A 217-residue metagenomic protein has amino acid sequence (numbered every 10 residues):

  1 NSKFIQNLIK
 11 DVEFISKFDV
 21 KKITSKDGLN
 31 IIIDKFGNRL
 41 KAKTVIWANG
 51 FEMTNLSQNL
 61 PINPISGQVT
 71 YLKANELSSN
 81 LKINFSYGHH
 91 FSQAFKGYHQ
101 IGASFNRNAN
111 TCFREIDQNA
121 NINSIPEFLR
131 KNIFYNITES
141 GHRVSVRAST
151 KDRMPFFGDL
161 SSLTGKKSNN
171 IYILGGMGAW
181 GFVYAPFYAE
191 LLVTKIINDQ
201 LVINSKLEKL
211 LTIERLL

Functional and structural regions predicted by a protein language model:
N1-K10, K17, S104-N108, N169-G176: Helix-loop-beta segment of a Rossmann-like dinucleotide-binding subdomain
N1-L8, S16-D19, S66, Y87 (+1 more regions): Internal, well-ordered alpha-helical segments in soluble enzyme and binding-protein domains
N1-N7, C112-D117, A179, V183: Short beta-strand to alpha-helix junction loop
E13-K17, T138-G141: General small-molecule cofactor/ligand-binding pocket signal
I15-I31: A conserved short coil-to-beta-strand element within the FAD-binding core of flavoproteins
K35-T44: Core beta-strand elements of the Rossmann-like FAD/NAD(P) dinucleotide-binding domain in flavoenzyme oxidoreductases
T44, N49-N169: Active-site substrate-recognition segment that forms the wall of the catalytic cavity or substrate channel
Y135-L217: C-terminal catalytic lobe of FAD-dependent flavoproteins
